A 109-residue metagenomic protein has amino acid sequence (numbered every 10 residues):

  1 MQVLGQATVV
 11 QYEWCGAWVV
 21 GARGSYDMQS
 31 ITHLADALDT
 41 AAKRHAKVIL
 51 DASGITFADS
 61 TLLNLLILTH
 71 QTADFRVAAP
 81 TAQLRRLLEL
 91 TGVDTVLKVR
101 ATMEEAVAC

Functional and structural regions predicted by a protein language model:
M1-D36: STAS-typified acidic loop motif
M28-L97: Amphipathic alpha-helical interaction surfaces in cytosolic regulatory modules
E104-C109: A charged, well-structured terminal subsegment
